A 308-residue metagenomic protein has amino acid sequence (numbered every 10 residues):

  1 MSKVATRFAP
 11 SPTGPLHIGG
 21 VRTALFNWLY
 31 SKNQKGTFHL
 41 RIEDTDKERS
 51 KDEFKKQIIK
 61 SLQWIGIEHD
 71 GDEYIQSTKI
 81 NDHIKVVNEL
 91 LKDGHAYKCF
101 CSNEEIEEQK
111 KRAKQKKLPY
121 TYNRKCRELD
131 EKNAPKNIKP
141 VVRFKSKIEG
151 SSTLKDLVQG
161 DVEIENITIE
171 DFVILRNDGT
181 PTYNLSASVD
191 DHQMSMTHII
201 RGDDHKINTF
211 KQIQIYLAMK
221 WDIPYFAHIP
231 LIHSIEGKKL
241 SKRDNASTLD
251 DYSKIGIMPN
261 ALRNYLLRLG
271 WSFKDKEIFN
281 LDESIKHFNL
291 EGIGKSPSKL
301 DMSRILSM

Functional and structural regions predicted by a protein language model:
M1-Q115, I207-W221, A261: N-terminal Rossmann-like or analogous alpha/beta NTP/dinucleotide-binding catalytic cores that position adenine
F8-P12, I42-D44, V189, Q193 (+2 more regions): Short, histidine-centered active-site or binding-site loop motifs used for metal coordination, general acid-base
N33-T37, M194, G270-D275: Short helix-capping/linker segments at secondary-structure and domain boundaries
S50, I75-K79, K98, K145-S146 (+5 more regions): Catalytic cores of large soluble enzymes that bind and process phosphate-bearing ligands
S61, V86, Q109-R112, K125 (+4 more regions): Residues that form generic nucleotide/phosphate-binding pockets
L90, F144, I305: Conserved S/T- and glycine-rich ATP-binding loop of Class I adenylate-forming
D93, Y97-H228, H233-L240, T248 (+1 more regions): Active-site cores that bind ATP or allylic diphosphates and position pyrophosphate for catalysis
I207, M219-M308: Catalytic adenosine-cofactor/nucleotide-binding cores of aminoacyl-tRNA synthetases and other
